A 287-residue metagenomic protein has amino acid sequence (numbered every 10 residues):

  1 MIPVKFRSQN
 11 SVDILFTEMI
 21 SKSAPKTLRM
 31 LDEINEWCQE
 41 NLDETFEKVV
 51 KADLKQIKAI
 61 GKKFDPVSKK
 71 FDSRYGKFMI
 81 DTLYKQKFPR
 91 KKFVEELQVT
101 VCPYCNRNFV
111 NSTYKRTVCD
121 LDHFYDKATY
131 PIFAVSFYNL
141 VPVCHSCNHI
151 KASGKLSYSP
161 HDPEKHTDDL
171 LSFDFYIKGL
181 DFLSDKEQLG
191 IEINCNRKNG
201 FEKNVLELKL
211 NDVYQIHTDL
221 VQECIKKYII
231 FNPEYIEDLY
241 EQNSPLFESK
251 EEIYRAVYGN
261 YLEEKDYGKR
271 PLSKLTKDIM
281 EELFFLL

Functional and structural regions predicted by a protein language model:
M1-K91: N-terminal accessory alpha/beta regions
I2-K26, M30, E192-L287: C-terminal, charged low-complexity interaction regions
Q86-F93, A128-A134: Short, intrinsically disordered, charge-biased short linear motifs at domain edges
R90-C119, C144: Short cysteine-rich loop/turn motifs with clustered Cys
E96-V99, K115-V118, A134-V141, C195 (+1 more regions): Conserved structured core elements
R107-N139, S153-S159, E164-L171: Histidine-centered nuclease catalytic patch
P131, H149-Q215: Domain-level detector of nuclease and nuclease-like folds in predominantly extracellular/periplasmic contexts
V141, H145-C147: Cysteine-rich micro-motifs
